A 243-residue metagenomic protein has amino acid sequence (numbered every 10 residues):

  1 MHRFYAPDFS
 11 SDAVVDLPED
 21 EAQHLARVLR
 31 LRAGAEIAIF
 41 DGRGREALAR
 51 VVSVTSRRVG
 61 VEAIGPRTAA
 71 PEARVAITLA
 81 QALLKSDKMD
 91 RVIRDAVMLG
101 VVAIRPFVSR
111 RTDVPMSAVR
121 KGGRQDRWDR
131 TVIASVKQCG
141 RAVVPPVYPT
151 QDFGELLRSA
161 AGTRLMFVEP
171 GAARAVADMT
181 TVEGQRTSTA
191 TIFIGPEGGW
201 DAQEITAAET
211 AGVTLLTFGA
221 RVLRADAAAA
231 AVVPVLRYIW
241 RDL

Functional and structural regions predicted by a protein language model:
M1-A69: N-terminal positively charged helical leader segments and presequences
V15-L17, R74-T78, S188-T191, T210-F218: Glycine/charged-rich beta-loop-alpha catalytic/anionic-binding loops adjacent to active sites
I64, A70-M166: RNA substrate-binding interface of SAM-dependent RNA methyltransferases
R67, E197-G198, A220-L223: Short, acidic/turn-prone active-site loops that include or flank metal/cofactor- and phosphate-binding residues
R164-G199, Q203-I205, V213-T217: Active-site/ligand-binding-proximal alpha/beta "capping" segment
A202-L243: Structured adenosyl-cofactor binding patch, chiefly the S-adenosyl-L-methionine
